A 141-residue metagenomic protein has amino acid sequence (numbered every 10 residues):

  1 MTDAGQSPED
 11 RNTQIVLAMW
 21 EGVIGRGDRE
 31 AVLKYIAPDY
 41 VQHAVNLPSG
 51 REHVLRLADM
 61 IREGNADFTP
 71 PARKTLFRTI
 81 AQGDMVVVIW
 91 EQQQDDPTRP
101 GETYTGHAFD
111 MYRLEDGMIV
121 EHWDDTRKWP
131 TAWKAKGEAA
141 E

Functional and structural regions predicted by a protein language model:
M1-K34, P38, G137-E141: Short, low-complexity N-terminal intrinsically disordered segments enriched in polar/charged residues
R29-D84: A solvent-exposed, acidic/Ser-Thr-rich amphipathic alpha-helical stretch
I36, Q92-Q94, T126: Short beta-strand segments enriched in hydrophobic/aromatic residues within well-folded beta-rich domains
H43, I89, H122-W123: Beta-strand residues in well-ordered beta-sheet regions across diverse protein folds
R51, D96-T98, K128-A132: A short local loop/turn or secondary-structure capping micro-motif enriched for an aromatic residue
T79-V86, R113-V120: A short, structured loop/turn motif at beta-sheet edges
I89-D116: Exposed beta-sheet edge and beta->alpha loop/turn motif
E121-E141: Low-complexity, intrinsically disordered terminal/linker segments enriched in charged and Gly/Pro repeats
